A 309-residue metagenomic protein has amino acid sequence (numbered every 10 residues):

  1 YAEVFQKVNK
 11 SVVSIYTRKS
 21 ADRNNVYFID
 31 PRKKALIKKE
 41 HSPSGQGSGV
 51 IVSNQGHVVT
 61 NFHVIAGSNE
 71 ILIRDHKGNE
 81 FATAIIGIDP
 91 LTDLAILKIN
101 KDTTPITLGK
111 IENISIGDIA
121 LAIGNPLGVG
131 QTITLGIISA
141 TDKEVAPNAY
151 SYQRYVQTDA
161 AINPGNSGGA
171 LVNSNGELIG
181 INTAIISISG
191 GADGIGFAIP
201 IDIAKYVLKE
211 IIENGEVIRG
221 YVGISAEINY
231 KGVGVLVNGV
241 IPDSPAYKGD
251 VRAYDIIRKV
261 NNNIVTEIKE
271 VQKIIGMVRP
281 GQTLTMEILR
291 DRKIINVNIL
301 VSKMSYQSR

Functional and structural regions predicted by a protein language model:
Y1-V233, G239-P242, G249, I268-Q272 (+3 more regions): Serine-dependent protease modules
I116, I257-R258: Short, positively charged, low-complexity/disordered linker segments
A122, R258-K259: Short catalytic-loop micro-motif centered on adjacent basic/acidic residues
Y254: Conserved catalytic motifs of ABC-family nucleotide-binding domains
V260-V265, D291: Short strand-turn-strand beta-turns centered on an Asx-Gly dipeptide
I299: Disulfide-stabilized, aromatic/cysteine-rich ligand-recognition loop
